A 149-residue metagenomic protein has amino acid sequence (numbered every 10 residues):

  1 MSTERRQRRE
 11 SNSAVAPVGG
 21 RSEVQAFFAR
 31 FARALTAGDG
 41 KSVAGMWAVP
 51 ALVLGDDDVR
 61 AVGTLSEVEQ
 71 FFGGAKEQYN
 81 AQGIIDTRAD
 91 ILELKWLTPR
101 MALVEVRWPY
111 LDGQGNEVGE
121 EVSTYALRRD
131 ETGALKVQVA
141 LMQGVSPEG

Functional and structural regions predicted by a protein language model:
M1-M46, E148-G149: Short, low-complexity N-terminal intrinsically disordered segments enriched in polar/charged residues
S2-R6, E117-G149: Short beta-strand edge/turn micro-motifs at domain boundaries
F28-F31, L35, W47, V68-A75 (+2 more regions): Hydrophobic alpha-helical core bundles mediating ligand binding, dimerization, or RNAP-core interactions
G40-L92: A solvent-exposed, acidic/Ser-Thr-rich amphipathic alpha-helical stretch
A89-L94, W108-Y110, V122-R128: Hydrophobic/aromatic beta-strand elements that line small-molecule binding cavities or substrate pockets in beta-rich
L97-P99, D130: Surface-exposed coil/turn segments at beta-strand junctions on protein surfaces, enriched
P99-W108: A short hydrophobic beta-strand element
Y110-V118: Short, cysteine-centered beta-strand-loop-beta hairpins and adjacent loop/turn segments enriched in charged/polar
